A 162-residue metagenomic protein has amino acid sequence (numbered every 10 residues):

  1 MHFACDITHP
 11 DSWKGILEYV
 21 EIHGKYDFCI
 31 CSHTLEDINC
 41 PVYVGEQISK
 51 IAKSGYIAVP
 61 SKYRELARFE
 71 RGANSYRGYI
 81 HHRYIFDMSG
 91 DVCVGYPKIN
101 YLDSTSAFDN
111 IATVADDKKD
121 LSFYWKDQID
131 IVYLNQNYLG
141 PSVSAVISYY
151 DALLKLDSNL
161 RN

Functional and structural regions predicted by a protein language model:
M1, Y26, I51-A52: Short, well-ordered alpha-helix to beta-strand connector turns
M1-E21: Adenosine-cofactor binding site in Rossmann-like domains, unifying the SAM/SAH pocket of S-adenosylmethionine-dependent
C5, W13, V42-N162: S-adenosyl-L-methionine-dependent methyltransferase catalytic module, highlighting the catalytic core
E21-I22, S49: Residue-level signal for alpha-helix termini/capping positions
I22-G24, G55: A short alpha-helix capping/helix-coil boundary motif
F28-T34: A short beta-strand submotif of the Rossmann-like class I SAM-dependent methyltransferase core that lines
